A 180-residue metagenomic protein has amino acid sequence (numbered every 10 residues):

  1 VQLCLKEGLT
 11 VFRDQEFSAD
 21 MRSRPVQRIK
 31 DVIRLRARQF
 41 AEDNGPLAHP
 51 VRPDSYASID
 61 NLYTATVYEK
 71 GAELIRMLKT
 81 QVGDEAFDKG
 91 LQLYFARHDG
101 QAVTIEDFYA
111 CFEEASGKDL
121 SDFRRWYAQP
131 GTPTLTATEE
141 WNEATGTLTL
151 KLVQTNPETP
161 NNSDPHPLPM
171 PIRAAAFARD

Functional and structural regions predicted by a protein language model:
V1-W141, L150: Hydrophobic alpha-helical and helix-loop surface patches within well-folded domains that function as non-catalytic
D119-S121, P130-D180: Beta-strand-rich binding/interaction modules
